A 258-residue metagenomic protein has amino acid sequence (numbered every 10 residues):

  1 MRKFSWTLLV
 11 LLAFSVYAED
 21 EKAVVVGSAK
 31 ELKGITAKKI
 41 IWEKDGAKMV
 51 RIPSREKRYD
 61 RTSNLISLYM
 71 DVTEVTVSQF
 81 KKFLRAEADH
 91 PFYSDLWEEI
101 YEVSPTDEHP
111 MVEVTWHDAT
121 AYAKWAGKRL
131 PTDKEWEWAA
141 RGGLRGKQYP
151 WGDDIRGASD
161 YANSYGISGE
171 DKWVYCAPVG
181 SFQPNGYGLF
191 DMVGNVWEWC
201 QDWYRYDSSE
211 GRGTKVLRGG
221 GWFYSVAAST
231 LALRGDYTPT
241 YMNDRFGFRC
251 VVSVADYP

Functional and structural regions predicted by a protein language model:
R2-L9: Sec-dependent signal peptide recognition, specifically the positively charged N-region followed immediately by
V10-Y17: Hydrophobic h-region of N-terminal signal peptides that target proteins for export in Gram-negative bacteria
K39-D95, E113-H117, G194: A short glycine-rich, aromatic-capped structural motif
V50, S67, Q148, E198 (+1 more regions): Residues embedded in well-ordered beta-strands
E99-G235, P239-D244: Functional-site microenvironments in short loops/helix caps that host divalent-cation chemistry
D244-P258: Short, structured beta-strand segments at or near domain termini in extracellular proteins/domains
